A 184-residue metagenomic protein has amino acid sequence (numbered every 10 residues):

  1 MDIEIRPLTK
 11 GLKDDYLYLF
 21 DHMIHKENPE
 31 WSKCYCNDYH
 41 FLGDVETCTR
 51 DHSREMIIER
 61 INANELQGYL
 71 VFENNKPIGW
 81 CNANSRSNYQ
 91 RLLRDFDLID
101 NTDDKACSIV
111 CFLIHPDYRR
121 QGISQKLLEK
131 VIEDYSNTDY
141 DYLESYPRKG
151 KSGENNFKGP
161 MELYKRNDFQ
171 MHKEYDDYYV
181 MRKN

Functional and structural regions predicted by a protein language model:
M1-H40: Conserved N-terminal entry element of GNAT/NAT acetyltransferase domains
E46-Y69, S87-R91, S108: A short helix-loop-beta-strand connector motif used in the catalytic cores of GNAT acetyltransferases and, in some
L66-L70, W80, C111, Y178: Short hydrophobic/aromatic beta-strand element in the GNAT-like acyltransferase core that lines or flanks the acyl-donor
K76-C111, N155-K158: Conserved acyl-donor/pantetheine-binding loop and adjacent beta-alpha core of acyl/acetyltransferases and related
I109-I114, R120-E133: Conserved acetyl-CoA-binding loop-helix of GNAT-fold acetyltransferases
L128, Y135-E154: Conserved GNAT acetyl-CoA-binding A-motif
N156-D168, H172-N184: C-terminal "cap" of GNAT-fold acetyltransferases
